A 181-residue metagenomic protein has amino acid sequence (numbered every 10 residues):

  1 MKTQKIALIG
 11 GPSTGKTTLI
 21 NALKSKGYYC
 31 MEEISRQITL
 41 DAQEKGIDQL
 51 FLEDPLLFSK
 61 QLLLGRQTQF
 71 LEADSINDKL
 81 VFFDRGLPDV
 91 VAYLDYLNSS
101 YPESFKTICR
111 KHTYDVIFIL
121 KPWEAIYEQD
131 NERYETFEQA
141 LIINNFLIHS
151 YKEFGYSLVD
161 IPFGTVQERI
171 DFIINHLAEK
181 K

Functional and structural regions predicted by a protein language model:
L8: Hydrophobic anchor at the beta1->P-loop junction of P-loop NTPases
G11: P-loop (Walker A) phosphate-binding loop of NTP-binding proteins
G15: Conserved glycine(s) of the Walker
K24-G65: Conserved substrate/cofactor phosphate-moiety recognition/catalytic segment in nucleotide-dependent phosphotransferases
S59-H112: Glycine-rich phosphate-binding loop used to anchor ATP phosphates in small-molecule kinases, encompassing both
N98-G164: A glycine- and Lys/Arg-enriched "phosphate-lid" helix/loop adjacent to the NTP-binding pocket of small-molecule kinases
